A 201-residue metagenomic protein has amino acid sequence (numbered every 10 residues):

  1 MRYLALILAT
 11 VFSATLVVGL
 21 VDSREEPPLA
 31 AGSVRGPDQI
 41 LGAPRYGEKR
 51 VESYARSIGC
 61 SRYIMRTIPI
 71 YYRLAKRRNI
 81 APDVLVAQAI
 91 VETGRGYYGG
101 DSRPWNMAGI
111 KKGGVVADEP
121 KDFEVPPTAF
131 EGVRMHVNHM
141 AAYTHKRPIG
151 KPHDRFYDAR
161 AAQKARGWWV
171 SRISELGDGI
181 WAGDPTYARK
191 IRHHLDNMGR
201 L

Functional and structural regions predicted by a protein language model:
R2-I7, V11-L201: Catalytic cores of secreted/periplasmic lytic hydrolases that degrade extracellular macromolecules
